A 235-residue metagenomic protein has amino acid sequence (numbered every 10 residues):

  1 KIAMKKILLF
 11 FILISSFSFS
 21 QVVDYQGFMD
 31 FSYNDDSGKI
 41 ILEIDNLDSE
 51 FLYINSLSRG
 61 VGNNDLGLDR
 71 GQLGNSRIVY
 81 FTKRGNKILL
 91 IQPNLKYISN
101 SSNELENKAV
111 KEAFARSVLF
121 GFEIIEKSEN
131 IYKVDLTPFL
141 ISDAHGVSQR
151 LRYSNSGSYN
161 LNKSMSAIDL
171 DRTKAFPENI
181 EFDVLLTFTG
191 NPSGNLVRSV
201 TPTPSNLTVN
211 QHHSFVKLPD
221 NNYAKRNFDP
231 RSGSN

Functional and structural regions predicted by a protein language model:
K1-A3: Short, Lys/Arg-enriched N-terminal segments with co-localized hydrophobic residues within the first ~10-30 amino acids
K5-K6, R77: Basic side chains
K6-S20: Sec-dependent N-terminal signal peptides
Q21-N235: Auxiliary tRNA-acceptor-end handling modules of aminoacyl-tRNA synthetases
